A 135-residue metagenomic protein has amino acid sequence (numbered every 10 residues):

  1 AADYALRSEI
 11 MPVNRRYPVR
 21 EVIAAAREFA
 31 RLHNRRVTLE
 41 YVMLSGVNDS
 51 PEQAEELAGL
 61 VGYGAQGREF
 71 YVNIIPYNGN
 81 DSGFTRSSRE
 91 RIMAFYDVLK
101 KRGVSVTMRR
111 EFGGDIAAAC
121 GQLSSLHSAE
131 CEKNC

Functional and structural regions predicted by a protein language model:
A1-V98, R102: Conserved AdoMet/S-adenosylmethionine-binding subsite of the radical SAM
E9, E111-F112: Small/flexible residues
I75, R109-E111: Conserved beta-strand termini and adjacent loop/short-helix elements that scaffold enzyme active sites in alpha/beta
I92, V106-R109: Structured C-terminal cores of nucleic-acid metabolism proteins
K101, G113-C135: Radical SAM enzyme core and accessory elements
